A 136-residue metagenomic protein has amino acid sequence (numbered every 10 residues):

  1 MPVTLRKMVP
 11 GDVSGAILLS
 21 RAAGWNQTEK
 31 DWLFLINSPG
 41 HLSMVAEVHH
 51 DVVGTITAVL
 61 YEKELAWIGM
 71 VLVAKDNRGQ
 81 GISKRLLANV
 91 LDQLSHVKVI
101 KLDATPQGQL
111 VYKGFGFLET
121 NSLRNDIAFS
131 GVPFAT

Functional and structural regions predicted by a protein language model:
M1-D31, L123-T136: Short amphipathic alpha-helix that is part of the acyltransferase structural core
M8, T57-L60: Ligand-binding pocket scaffold of soluble enzyme catalytic domains
L35-G54, L65, V99: A short helix-loop-beta-strand connector motif used in the catalytic cores of GNAT acetyltransferases and, in some
L60, V97-D103, L118-V132: Conserved catalytic-core motifs of GNAT/GCN5-like acyltransferases
L60-I68, R78: A conserved beta-turn-beta hairpin within the catalytic core of GNAT-like acetyltransferases that forms part
I68, Q93-P106: Conserved GNAT acetyl-CoA-binding A-motif
M70-V73, G79-D92, L110, G114: Conserved acetyl-CoA-binding loop-helix of GNAT-fold acetyltransferases
